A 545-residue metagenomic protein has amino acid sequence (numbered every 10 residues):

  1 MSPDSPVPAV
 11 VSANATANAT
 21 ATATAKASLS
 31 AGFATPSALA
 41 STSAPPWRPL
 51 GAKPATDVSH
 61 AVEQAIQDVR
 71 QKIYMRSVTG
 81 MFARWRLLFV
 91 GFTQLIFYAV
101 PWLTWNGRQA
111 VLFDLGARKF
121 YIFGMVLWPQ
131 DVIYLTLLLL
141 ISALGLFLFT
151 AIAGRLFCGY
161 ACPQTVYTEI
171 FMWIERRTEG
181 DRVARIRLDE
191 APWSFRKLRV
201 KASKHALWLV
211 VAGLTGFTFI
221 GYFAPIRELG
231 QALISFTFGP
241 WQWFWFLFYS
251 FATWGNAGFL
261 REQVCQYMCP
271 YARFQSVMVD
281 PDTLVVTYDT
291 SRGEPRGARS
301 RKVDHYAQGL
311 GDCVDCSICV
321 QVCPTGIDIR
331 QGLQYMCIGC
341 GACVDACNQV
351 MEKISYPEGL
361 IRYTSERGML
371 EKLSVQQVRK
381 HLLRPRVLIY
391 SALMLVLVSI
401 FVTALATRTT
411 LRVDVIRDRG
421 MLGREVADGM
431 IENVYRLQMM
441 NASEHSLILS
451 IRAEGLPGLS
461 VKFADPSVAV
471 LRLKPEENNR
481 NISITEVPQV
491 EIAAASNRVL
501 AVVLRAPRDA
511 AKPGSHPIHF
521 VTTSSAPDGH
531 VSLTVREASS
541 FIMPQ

Functional and structural regions predicted by a protein language model:
S2-A13, A21-R296, V344, P357 (+1 more regions): Membrane-embedded alpha-helical bundles of multi-pass integral membrane proteins
T150-T165, A257-A272, V303-M351: Cysteine-centered iron-sulfur cluster-binding motifs in ferredoxin-type domains/subunits of redox enzymes
I400-V402, T407-A427, I431-E432, G529-Q545: Long, low-complexity ectodomains and other extracytoplasmic segments of secretory-pathway proteins
M430-Y435, R498-V499, P513-I518: Short, solvent-exposed loop/turn segments enriched in Ser/Thr/Gly
M439-S443: Asparagine-centered strand-capping/turn motif at beta-strand->loop junctions
H445-S460, A464-S467: Short acidic, flexible loop segments centered on an aromatic residue
F463-R508: Intrinsically disordered, low-complexity Pro/Gly/Ser/Thr-rich segments with frequent PxxP/GP/PP motifs and embedded
R505-Q545: Terminal connector regions
